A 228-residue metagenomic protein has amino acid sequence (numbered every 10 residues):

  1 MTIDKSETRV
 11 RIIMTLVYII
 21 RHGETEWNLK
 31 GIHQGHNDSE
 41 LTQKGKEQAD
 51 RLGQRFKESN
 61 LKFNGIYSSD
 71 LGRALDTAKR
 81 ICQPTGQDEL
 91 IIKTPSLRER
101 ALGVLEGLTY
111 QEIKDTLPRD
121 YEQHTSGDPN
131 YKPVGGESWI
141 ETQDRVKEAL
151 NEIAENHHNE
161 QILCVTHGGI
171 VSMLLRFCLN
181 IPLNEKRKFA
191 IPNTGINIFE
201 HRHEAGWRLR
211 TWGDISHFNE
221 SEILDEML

Functional and structural regions predicted by a protein language model:
I3-T15, E58, Q83, Q87 (+3 more regions): Acidic, low-complexity terminal tails and accessory targeting/binding regions of phosphate-metabolizing enzymes
L16-H22, C164-V165: Short, hydrophobic/glycine-enriched beta-strand segments
Y18, I92-T94, R210: General small-molecule cofactor/ligand-binding pocket signal
G23, G168, I215: Active-site metal-binding loops of divalent metal-dependent hydrolases
E24-D76, R80-I81, K132-K147: Loop-to-helix element that buttresses phosphate recognition and phosphoryl-transfer chemistry
R51-Y121: Phosphate-coordination/substrate-recognition cap region in phosphate-metabolizing enzymes
D120-G135, N219-L228: Extended, charge-rich low-complexity interaction segments
T142-N156, E160-G168: GST-like fold's C-terminal all-alpha helical module
